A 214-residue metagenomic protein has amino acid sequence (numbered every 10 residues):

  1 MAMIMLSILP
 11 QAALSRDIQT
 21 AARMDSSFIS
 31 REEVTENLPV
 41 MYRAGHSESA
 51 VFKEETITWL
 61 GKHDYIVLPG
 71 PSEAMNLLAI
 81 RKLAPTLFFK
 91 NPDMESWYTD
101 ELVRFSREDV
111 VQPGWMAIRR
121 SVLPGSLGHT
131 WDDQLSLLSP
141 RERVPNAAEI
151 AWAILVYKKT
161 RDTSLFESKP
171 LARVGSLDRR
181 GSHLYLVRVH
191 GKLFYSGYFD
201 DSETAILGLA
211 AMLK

Functional and structural regions predicted by a protein language model:
M1-R143, A147-K214: A binding-site-centric feature that preferentially detects glycan-recognition modules on secreted/surface proteins
